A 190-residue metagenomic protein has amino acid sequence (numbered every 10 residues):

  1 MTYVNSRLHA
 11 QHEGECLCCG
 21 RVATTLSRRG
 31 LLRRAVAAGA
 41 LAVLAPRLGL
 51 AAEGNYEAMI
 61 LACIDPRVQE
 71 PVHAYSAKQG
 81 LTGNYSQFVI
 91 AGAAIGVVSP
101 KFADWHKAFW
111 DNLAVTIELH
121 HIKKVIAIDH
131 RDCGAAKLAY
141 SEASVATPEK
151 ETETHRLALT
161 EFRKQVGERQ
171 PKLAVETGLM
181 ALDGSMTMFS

Functional and structural regions predicted by a protein language model:
M1-L26: N-terminal secretory signal peptides
T24-G30, L41-E53: N-terminal twin-arginine translocation
R34-G39, A52-H106, M180-T187: Short, conserved "active-site rim" segments that organize catalytic pockets and cofactor/ligand binding
L50-G54, Q79-G80, E118, E168-Q170: Solvent-exposed alpha-helices and their adjacent loops that cap or buttress functional pockets in soluble metabolic
G83-E151: Short HxH-centered metal-ligating active-site micro-motif
L119-H120, F162-V175: A structural motif corresponding to the C-terminal end of an alpha-helix and its immediate exit/capping segment
A135-L138, S185-F189: Short active-site-adjacent structural elements
E153-R163: Short, flexible loop segments at boundaries between secondary-structure elements
